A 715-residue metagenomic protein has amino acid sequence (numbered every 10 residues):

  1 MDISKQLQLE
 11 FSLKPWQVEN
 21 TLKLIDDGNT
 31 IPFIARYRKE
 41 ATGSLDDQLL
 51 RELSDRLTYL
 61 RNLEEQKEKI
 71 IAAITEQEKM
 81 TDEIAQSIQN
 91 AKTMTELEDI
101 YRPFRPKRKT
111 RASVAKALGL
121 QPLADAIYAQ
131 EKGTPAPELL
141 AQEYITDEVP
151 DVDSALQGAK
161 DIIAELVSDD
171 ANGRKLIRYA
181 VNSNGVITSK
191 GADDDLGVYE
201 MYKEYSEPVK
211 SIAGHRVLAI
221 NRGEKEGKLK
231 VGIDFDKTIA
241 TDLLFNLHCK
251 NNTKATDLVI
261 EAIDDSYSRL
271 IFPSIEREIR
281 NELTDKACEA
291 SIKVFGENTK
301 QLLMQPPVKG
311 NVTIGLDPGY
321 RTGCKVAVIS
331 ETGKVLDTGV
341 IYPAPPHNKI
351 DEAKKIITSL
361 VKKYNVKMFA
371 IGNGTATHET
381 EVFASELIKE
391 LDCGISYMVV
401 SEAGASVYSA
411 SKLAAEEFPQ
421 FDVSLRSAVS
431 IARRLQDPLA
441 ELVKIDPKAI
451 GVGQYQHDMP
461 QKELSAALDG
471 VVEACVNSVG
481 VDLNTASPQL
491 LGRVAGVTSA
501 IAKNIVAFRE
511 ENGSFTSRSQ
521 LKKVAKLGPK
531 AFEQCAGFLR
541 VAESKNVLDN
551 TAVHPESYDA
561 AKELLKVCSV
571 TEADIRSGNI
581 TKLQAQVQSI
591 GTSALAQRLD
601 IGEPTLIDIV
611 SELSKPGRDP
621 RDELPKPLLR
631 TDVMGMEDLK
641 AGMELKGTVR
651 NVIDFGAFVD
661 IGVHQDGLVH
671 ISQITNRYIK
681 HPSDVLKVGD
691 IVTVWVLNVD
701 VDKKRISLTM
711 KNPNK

Functional and structural regions predicted by a protein language model:
M1-E19, D26: Generic start-of-chain signal for non-secretory N-termini
I3, D55, N62-K79, Q89 (+6 more regions): Long, highly charged, low-complexity intrinsically disordered interaction regions that mediate electrostatic DNA/RNA
K23-D26, P103, V114-A117, A219-G223 (+15 more regions): Replace "in large, NTP-powered and nucleic-acid-processing enzymes" with "in large, NTP-powered factors and other
L49-R51, Y59, L63-A73, Q77-G315 (+3 more regions): Duplex nucleic acid-engaging cores and interfaces of nucleic-acid transaction enzymes
A73, S87, I100-Y101, G223-T238 (+3 more regions): Structured, non-catalytic alpha/beta "coupling" segments that mediate domain-domain communication and provide generic
Y179-V186, L316-Y320, G374-A376, V400-V407 (+5 more regions): A glycine-rich phosphate-binding loop feature that marks nucleotide/adenosyl-phosphate handling sites
S544-K545, D549-K715: Single-stranded RNA-binding regions, centering on S1/OB-family and related RNA-binding modules
